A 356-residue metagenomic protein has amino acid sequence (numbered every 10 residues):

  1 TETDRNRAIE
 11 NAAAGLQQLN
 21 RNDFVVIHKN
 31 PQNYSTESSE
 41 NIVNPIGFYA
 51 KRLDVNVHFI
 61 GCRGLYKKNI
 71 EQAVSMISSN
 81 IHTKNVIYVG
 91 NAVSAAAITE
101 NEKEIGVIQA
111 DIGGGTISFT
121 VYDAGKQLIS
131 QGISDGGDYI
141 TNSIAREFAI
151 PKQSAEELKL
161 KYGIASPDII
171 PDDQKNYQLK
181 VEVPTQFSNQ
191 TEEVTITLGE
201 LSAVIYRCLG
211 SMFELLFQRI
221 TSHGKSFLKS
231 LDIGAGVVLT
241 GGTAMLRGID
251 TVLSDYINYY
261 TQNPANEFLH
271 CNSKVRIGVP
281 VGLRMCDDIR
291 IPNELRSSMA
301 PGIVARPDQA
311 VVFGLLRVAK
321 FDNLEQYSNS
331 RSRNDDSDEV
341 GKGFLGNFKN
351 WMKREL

Functional and structural regions predicted by a protein language model:
T1-V107, S166-I169, Q174-N176, T195-L201 (+1 more regions): Nucleotide/phosphate-binding catalytic cleft detector across ATP-hydrolyzing and phosphate-transferring enzymes
G15, M76-I77, E147-I150, K161 (+7 more regions): Conserved, well-folded catalytic cores of nucleic-acid-processing and energy-transducing macromolecular machines
N22, V26-K29, N33-E37, F59 (+6 more regions): Phosphate-binding glycine-rich/basic clefts of nucleotide- and phosphate-handling proteins, predominantly
T36, I98-I129, I144, L315: Gly/Thr-rich phosphate-binding beta-strand-loop-beta motif of the actin/hexokinase/Hsp70
Y88-N91, I133, L160, G278-M285: Short, ordered loop/turn segments at secondary-structure junctions
T99-N101, T243-D255: Short glycine/threonine-rich loop-to-helix capping motif typified by GTGT followed within a few residues by an Asp-Pro
A235-A244, G278-P280: Glycine-rich beta-strand-to-loop/alpha-helix junction loops that act as flexible
S254-A310: Conserved phosphate-binding/catalytic loops in two-lobed NTP-binding clefts
